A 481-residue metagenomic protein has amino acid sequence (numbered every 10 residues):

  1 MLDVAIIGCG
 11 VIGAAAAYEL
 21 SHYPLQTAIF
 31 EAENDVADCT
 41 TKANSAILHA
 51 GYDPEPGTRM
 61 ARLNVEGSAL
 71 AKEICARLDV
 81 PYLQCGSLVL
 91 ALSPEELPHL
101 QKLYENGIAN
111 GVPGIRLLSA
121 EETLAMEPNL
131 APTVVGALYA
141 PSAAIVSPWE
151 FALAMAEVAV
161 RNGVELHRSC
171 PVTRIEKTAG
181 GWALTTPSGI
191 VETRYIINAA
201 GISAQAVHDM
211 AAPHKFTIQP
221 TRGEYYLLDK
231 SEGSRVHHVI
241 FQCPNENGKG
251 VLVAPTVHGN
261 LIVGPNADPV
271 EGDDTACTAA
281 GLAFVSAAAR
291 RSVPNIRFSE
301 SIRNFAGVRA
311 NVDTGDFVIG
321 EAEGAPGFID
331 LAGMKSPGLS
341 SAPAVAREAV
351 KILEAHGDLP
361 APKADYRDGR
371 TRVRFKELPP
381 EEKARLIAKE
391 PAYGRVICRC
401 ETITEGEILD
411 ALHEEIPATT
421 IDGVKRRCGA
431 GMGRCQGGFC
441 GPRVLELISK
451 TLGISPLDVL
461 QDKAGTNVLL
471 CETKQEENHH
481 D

Functional and structural regions predicted by a protein language model:
L2-A28: N-terminal Rossmann-like FAD-binding beta1-loop-alpha1 element of flavoenzymes
A15, I175-G180, L184-G264, D268-T278 (+2 more regions): Flavin-dependent oxidoreductases
H22-K42: Glycine-rich FAD pyrophosphate-binding loop
A46-M126, G250-V251: Dinucleotide-binding Rossmann-like beta1-alpha1 core, especially the glycine-rich loop that anchors the ADP
R62-V65, L90-H99, L138-E157, T275-A280 (+2 more regions): Short beta-strand to alpha-helix junction loop
L138-Y195: Helical element adjacent to the flavin cofactor pocket in flavoenzyme catalytic cores
G248, V257-H258, D273-V396, I403-I416 (+2 more regions): C-terminal catalytic lobe of FAD-dependent flavoproteins
T404-E415, G438-P456: Iron-sulfur (Fe-S) cluster-binding segments and ferredoxin-like electron-carrier domains, especially [2Fe-2S]
